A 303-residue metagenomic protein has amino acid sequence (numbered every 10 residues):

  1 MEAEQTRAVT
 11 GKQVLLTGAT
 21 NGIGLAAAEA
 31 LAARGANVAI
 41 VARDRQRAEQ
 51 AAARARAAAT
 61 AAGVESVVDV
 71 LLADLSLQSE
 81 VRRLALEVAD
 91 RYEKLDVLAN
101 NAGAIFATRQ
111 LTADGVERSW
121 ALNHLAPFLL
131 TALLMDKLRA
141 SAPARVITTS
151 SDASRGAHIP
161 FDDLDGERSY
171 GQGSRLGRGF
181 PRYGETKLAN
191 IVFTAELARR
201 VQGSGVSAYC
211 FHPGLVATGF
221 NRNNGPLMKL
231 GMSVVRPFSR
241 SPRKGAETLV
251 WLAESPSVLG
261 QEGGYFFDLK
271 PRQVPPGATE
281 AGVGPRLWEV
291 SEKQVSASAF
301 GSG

Functional and structural regions predicted by a protein language model:
M1-G219, S298-G301: Rossmann-fold NAD(P)H-dependent dehydrogenase/reductase core
E29, G264-G303: C-terminal helix-and-tail extensions that cap enzymatic domains
I40, A73, P237, P276-T279: Pocket-edge positions in alpha/beta enzyme catalytic cores
R83, E87, L129, T248-W251 (+2 more regions): Alpha-helical elements of Rossmann-like donor-binding domains used by nucleotide-donor carbohydrate transfer enzymes
D162, G260-E262, G303: Short, hydrophobic secondary-structure boundary micro-motifs
D163-R175, N224-S233, L269-R272: Short glycine/proline- and charge-enriched loop/turn segments that cap or connect secondary-structure elements
T186, C210, M232-R272, A281-R286: C-terminal helical subdomain
